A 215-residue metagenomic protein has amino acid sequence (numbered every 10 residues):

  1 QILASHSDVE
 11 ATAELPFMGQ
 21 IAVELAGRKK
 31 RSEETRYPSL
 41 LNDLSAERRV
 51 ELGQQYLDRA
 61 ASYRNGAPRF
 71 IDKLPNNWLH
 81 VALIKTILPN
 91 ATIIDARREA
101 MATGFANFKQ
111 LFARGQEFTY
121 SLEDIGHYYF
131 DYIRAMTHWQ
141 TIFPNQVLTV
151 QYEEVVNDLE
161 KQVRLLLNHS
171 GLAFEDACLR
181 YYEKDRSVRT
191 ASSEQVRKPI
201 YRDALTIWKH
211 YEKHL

Functional and structural regions predicted by a protein language model:
Q1-T12: A conserved segment at the C-terminal end of the G1
E10-A22: Short beta-strand-centered segment that lines the nucleotide-binding/catalytic pocket of NTP-utilizing
A13, R69-L74, T92-R97, T149-E154 (+2 more regions): Short beta-strand segments
P16-M18, R98-T103, E154-N157: Conserved nucleotide-binding/hydrolysis micro-motifs of P-loop NTPases
L25, S32-P68, I87, N107-T149 (+1 more regions): PAPS-dependent sulfotransferases, especially Golgi type II membrane carbohydrate sulfotransferases
Y56, L74-N77: Active-site glycine/GP-rich loop and adjacent strand/helix microenvironment that borders small-molecule binding pockets
H80: Long C-terminal interaction/binding lobes of large macromolecular proteins
I84-N107, L166: Conserved phosphate-donor/acceptor-positioning beta-strand/loop module used by diverse small-molecule
